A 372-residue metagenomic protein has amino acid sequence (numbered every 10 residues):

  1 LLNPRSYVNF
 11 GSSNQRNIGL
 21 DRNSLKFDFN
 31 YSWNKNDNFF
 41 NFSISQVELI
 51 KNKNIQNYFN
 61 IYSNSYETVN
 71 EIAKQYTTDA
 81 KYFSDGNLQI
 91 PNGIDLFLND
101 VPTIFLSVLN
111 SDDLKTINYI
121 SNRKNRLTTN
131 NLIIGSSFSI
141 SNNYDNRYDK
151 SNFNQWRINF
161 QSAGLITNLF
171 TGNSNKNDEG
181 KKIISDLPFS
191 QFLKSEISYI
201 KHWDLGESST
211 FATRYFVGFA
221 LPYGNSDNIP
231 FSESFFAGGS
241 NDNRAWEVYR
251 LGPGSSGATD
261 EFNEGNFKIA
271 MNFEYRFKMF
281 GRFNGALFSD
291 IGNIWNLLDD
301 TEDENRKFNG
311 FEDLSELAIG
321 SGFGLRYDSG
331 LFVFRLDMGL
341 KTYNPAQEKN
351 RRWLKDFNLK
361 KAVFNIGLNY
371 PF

Functional and structural regions predicted by a protein language model:
L1, Y7-S13, L20-N30, K150-F372: C-terminal transmembrane beta-barrel domains of outer membrane proteins
L1-R157, R244-A245, V333, L340-F372: Gram-negative/organellar outer-membrane beta-barrel architecture
